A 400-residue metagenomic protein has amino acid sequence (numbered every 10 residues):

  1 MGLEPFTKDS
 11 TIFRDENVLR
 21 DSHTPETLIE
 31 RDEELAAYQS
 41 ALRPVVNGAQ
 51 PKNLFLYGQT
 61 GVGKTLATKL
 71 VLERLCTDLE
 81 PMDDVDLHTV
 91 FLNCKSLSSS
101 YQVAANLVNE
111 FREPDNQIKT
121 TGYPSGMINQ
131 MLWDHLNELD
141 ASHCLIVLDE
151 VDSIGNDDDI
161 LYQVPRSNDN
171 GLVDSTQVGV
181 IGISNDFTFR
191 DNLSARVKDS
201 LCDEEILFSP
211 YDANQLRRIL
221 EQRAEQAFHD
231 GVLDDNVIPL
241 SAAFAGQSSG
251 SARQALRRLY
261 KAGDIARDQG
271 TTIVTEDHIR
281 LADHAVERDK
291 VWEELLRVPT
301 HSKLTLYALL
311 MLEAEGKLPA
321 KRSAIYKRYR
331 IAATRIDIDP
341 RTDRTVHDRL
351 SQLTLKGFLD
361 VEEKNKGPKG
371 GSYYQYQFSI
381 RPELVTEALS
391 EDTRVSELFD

Functional and structural regions predicted by a protein language model:
M1-K52: A short, basic N-terminal segment
L3-D9, S96-A105, E113-Q163, S167-D203 (+7 more regions): Mid-core helix/loop region of P-loop NTP-binding domains shared across ATPases and GTPases
Q50-L72: Walker A/P-loop nucleotide-binding motif
F55, D78-S96: Conserved catalytic segments around the Walker B and adjacent sensor/switch elements of P-loop NTPase domains
F55, F228-V232, L240-H301, K317-L318 (+1 more regions): C-terminal helical "lid" subdomain and adjoining coupling/linker elements of P-loop NTPases
L72, L161, H347-S351: Short, hydrophobic-biased segments on the C-terminal half of alpha helices that form "recognition helices"
S302-L310, Y326, H347: Hydrophobic residues on short alpha-helical segments
P319-D400: Terminal-proximal interaction/regulatory segments of ATP-powered molecular machines
